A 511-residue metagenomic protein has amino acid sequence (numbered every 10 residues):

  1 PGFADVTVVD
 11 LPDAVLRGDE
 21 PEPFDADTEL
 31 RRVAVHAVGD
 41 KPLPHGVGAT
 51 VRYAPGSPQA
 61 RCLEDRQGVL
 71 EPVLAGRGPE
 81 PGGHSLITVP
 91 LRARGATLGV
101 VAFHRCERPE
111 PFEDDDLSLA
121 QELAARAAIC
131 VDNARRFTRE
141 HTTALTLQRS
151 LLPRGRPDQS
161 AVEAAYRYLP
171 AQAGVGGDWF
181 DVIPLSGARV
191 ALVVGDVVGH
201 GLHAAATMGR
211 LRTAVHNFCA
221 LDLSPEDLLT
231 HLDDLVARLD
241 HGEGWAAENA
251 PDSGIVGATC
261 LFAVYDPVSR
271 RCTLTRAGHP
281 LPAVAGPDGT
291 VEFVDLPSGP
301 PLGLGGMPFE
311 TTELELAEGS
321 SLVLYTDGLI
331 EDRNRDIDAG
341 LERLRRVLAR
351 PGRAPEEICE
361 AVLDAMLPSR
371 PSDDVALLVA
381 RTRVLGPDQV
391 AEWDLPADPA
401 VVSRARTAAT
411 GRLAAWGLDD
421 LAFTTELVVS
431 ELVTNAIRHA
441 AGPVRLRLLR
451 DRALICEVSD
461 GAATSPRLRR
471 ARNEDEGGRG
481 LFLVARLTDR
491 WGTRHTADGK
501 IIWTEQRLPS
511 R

Functional and structural regions predicted by a protein language model:
G2-V51: GAF sensory/regulatory domain recognition with acknowledged cross-activation on helical regulatory dimers
R31-E80: Regulatory sensory and allosteric helical modules in signal-transduction proteins and certain transcription factors
H84-R92: A short, aliphatic-rich beta-strand micro-motif
E113, V175-A246, A250-G254, V323 (+3 more regions): Primarily the active-site beta-strand->alpha-helix module of PP2C/PPM metal-dependent phosphatases, and frequently
T143-A165, A205-P300, F309, E313 (+1 more regions): Catalytic core of PPM/PP2C metal-dependent serine/threonine phosphatase domains
A173-G177, G257-C260, E292-N334, P443-R447: Acidic loop->beta-strand submotif enriched in PP2C/PPM serine/threonine phosphatases
G201-D222, S298, L316, S320-M366 (+1 more regions): Active-site-proximal, acidic helix/loop segment immediately C-terminal to a metal-coordinating Asp/Glu
I437-R511: Conserved beta-strand-loop-beta-strand hairpin that lines the nucleotide-binding pocket of ATP/GTP-utilizing enzymes
